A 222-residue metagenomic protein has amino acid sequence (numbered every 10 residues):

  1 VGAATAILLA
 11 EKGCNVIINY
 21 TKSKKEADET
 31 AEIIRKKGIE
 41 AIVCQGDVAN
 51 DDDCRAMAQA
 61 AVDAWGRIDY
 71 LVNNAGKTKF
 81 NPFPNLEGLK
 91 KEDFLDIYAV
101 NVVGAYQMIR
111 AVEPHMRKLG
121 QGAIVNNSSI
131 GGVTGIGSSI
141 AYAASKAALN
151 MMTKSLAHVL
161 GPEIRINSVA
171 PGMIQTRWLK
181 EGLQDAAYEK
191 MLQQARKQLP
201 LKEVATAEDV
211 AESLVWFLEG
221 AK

Functional and structural regions predicted by a protein language model:
V1-I17: Canonical Rossmann dinucleotide-binding motif of NAD(H)/NADP(H)-dependent dehydrogenases/reductases, specifically
R55, T78-L95, K118, S138-A141 (+1 more regions): Conserved mid-core segment of classical short-chain dehydrogenase/reductases
D69, E87-Y106, Q121, V125 (+2 more regions): Catalytic Tyr-X3-Lys loop
I109, S145, T153: Active-site helix of classical SDR
P114, A157-P162: Alpha-helical segment proximal to the catalytic Tyr-Lys
S129: Residue(s) in the substrate-gating loop at a strand-loop-helix junction that position the organic substrate next
P171-E181: Short, flexible catalytic-loop segment of classical short-chain dehydrogenase/reductase
E203-K222: C-terminal substrate-recognition "lid" of short-chain dehydrogenase/reductases
